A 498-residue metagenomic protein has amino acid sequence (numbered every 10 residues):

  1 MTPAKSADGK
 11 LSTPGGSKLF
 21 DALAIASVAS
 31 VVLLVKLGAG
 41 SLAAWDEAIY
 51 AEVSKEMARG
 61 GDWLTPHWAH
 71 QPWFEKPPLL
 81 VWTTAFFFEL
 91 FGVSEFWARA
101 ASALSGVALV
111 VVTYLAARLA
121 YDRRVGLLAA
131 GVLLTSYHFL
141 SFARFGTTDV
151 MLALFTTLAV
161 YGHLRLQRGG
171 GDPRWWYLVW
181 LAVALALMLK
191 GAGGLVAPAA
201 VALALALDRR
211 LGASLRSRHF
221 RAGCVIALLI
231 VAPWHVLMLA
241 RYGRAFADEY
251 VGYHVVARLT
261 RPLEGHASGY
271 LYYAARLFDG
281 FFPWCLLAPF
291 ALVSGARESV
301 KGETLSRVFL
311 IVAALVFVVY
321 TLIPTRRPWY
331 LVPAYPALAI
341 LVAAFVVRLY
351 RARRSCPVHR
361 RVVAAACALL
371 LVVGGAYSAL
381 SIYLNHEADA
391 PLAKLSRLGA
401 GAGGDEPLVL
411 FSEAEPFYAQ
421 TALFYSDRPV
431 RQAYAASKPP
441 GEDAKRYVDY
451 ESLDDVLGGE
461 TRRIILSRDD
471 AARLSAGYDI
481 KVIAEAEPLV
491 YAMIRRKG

Functional and structural regions predicted by a protein language model:
T2-A352, L423-R428: Membrane-integral, polyisoprenol-dependent glycosyltransferases of the GT-C/oligosaccharyltransferase superfamily
I25-V31, V372-A379: Sec-dependent N-terminal signal peptides of Gram-negative exported proteins
L104, Y350-R351, S355-V358, Q432-P440: Short alpha-helical "patches" and their helix-cap loops
L115, L119, R348-R351, R360-A364 (+3 more regions): Replace "anionic and nucleotidyl ligands
L211, C356-V358, K445-Y447: Short low-complexity, flexible loop/linker segments enriched in glycine and/or proline with clustered acidic
V347-S378: Signature aromatic-anchored transmembrane alpha helix within multi-pass, membrane-resident enzymes that catalyze glycan
G374-L474, Y478-L489, M493-I494: Short periplasmic/luminal acceptor-recognition loop of GT-C membrane glycosyltransferases, typified by
K497-G498: Short, solvent-exposed mixed-charge patches
